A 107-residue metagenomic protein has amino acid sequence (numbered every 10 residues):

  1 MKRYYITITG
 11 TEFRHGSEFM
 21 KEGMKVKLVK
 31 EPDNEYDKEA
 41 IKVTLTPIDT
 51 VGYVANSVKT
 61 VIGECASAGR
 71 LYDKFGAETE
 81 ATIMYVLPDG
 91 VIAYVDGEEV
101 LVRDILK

Functional and structural regions predicted by a protein language model:
M1-K107: Conserved active-site motif detector
